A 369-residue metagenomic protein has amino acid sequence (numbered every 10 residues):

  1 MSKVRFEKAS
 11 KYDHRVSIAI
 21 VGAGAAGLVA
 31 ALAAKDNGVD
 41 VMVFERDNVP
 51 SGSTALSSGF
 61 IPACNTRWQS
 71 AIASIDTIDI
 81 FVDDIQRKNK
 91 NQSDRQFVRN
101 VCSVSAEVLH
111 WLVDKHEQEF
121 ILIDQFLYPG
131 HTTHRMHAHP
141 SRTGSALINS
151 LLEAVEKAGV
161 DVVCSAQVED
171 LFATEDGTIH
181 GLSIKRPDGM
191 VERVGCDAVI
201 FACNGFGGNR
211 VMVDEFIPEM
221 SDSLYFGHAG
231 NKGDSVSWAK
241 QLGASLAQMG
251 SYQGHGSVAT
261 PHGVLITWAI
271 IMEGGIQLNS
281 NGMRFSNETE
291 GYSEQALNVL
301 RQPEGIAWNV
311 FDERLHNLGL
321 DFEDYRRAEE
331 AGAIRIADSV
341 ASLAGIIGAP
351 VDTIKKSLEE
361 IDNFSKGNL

Functional and structural regions predicted by a protein language model:
M1-I18, D36: Extreme N-terminal leader/targeting segments of oxidoreductases
S2-S10, R46-D161, S165-Q167, Q277-R284: Conserved N-terminal/central alpha/beta ligand/cofactor-binding core
S17-V43: N-terminal Rossmann-like FAD-binding beta1-loop-alpha1 element of flavoenzymes
A23, N65, R186, C203-N204: Glycine-rich, N-terminal phosphate-binding loop of Rossmann-like dinucleotide-binding domains
H139-D197, L242: Helical element adjacent to the flavin cofactor pocket in flavoenzyme catalytic cores
D170, T353-L369: A glycine-rich dinucleotide-binding beta-alpha-beta segment and adjacent secondary-structure elements that constitute
P187-A259: Glycine-rich loop(s) and the adjacent beta-strand/alpha-helix scaffold that form part
V236-W238, S245-T353: An anion/pyrophosphate-binding glycine-rich loop and adjacent beta-alpha core in soluble alpha-beta enzymes
